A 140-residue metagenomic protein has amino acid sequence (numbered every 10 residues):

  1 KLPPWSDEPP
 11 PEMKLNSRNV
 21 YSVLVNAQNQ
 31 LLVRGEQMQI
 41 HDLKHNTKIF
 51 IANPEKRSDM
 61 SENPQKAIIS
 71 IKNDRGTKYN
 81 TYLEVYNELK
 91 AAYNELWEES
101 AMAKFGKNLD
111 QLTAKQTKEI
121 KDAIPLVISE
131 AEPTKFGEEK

Functional and structural regions predicted by a protein language model:
K1-K140: Long, low-hydrophobicity, acidic/polar, solvent-exposed interaction domains
